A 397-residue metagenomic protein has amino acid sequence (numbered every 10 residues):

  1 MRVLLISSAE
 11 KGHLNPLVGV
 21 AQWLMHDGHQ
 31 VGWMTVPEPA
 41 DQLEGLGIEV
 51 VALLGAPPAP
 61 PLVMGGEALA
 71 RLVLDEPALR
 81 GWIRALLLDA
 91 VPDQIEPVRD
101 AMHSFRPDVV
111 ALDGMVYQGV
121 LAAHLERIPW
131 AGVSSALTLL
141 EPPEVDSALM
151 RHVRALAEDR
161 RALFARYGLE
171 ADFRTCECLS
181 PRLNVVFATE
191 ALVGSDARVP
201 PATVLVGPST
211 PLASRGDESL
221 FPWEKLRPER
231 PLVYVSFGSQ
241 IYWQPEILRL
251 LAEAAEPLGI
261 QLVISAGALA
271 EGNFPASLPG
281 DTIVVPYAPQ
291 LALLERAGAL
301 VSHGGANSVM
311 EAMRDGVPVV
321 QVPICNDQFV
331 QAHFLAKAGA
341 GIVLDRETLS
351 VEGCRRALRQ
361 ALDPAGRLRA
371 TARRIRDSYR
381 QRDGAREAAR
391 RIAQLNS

Functional and structural regions predicted by a protein language model:
M1-E158, E246, L250, V263-N396: Glycosyltransferase specificity loop/lid
T35, F187, V206: A conserved hydrophobic position in a structured secondary element of the catalytic/binding core that shapes
V98, D172, S219-P222: Short, charged beta->alpha transition segments
M102, C176-E177, K225, A292: Structural motif
M115, T189-E190, G238, G305: Flexible loop residues that form catalytic and substrate-binding hotspots at small-molecule/glycan-binding clefts
I128-A202: Active-site-proximal region of nucleotide-activated glycan assembly enzymes, centered on histidine/acidic-rich loops
V193-A299: Donor-nucleotide binding loops and adjacent catalytic segments primarily of GT-B fold Leloir glycosyltransferases
